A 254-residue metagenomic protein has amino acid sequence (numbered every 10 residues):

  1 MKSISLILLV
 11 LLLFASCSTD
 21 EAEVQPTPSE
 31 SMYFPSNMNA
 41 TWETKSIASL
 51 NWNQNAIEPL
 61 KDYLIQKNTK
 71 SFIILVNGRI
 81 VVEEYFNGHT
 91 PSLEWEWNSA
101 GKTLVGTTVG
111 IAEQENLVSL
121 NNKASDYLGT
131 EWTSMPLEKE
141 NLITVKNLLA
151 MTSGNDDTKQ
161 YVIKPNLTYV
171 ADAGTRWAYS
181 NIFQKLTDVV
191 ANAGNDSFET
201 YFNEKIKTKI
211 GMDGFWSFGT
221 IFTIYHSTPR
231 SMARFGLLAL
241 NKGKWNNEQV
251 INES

Functional and structural regions predicted by a protein language model:
M1-P26: Bacterial Sec-dependent N-terminal signal peptides
C17-T90, W95, E113-V118, A150 (+1 more regions): N-terminal leader/targeting segments and the immediately adjacent pre-domain N-terminus
S36, E43, E58, D62 (+3 more regions): Active-site-proximal loop and beta-strand segments within enzyme catalytic domains
N53, G78-V81, N98-L117, L148 (+2 more regions): Alpha-helical scaffold elements that line and support the substrate/ligand-binding pocket of soluble hydrolases
N68-K70, V76-N77, K146, M212-D213 (+1 more regions): Loop/turn elements at helix/coil->beta-strand transitions in domains of secreted/extracellular proteins
T69-S71, L120-N122, P136, Q160 (+2 more regions): Surface-exposed patches in mature extracellular/periplasmic domains of secreted proteins
N121-Y127, T200-I206, Q249-S254: Beta-strand segments within the central parallel beta-sheet cores of soluble alpha/beta enzyme folds
K207, G211-S254: Penicillin-binding protein/beta-lactamase superfamily catalytic region
